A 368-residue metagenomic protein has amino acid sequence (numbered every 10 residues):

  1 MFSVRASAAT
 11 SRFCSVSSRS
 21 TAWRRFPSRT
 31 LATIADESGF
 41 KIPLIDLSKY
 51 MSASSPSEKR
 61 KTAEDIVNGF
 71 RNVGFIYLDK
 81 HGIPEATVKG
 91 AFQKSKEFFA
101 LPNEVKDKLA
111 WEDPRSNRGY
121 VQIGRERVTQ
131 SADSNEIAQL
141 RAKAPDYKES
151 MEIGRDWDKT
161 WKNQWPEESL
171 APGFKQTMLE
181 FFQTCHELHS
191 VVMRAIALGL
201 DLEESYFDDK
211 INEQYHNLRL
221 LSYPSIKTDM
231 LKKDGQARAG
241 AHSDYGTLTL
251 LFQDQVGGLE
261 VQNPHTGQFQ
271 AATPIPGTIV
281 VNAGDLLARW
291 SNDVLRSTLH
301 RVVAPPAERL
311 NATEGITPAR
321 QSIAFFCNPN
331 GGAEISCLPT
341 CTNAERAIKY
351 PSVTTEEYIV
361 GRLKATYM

Functional and structural regions predicted by a protein language model:
F2-F13, S17, T21-M368: Peripheral, non-catalytic segments flanking oxidoreductase cores
